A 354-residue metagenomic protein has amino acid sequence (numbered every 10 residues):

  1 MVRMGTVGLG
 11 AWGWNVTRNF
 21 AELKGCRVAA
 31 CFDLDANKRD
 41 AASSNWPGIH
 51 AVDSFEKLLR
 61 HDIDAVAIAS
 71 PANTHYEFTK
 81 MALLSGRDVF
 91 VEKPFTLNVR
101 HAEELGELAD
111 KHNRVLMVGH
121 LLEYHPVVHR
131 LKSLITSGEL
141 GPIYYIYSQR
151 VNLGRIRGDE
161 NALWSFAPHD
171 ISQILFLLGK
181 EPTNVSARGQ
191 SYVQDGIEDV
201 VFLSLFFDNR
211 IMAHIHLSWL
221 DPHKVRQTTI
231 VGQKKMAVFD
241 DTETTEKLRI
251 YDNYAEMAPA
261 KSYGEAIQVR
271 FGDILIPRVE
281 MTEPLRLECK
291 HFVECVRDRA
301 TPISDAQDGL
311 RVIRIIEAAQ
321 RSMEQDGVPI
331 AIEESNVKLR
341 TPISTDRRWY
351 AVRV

Functional and structural regions predicted by a protein language model:
M1-R3, P142-Y145, M236: Residues that mark the start of a beta-strand
M1-W46, A351-R353: N-terminal Rossmann-like dinucleotide-binding module
R27-A30, C295-V312: Glycine- and charged-residue-rich phosphate/anionic-cofactor binding loop of Rossmann-like
A41-I49, L105-A109: Short, conserved SAM-binding/catalytic segment of Class I S-adenosyl-L-methionine-dependent methyltransferases
I49-H61: Short acidic low-complexity segments
I63-A72, Y76-E123: Beta-strand-loop-alpha-helix segment that lines the small-molecule cofactor/substrate pocket of alpha/beta enzymes
V115, L122-D195, L248, D326: Predominantly a Rossmann-like dinucleotide-binding segment in NAD(P)-dependent oxidoreductases
P168-E256, R278-P302, A318-A319, A331-V354: Contiguous beta-strand/loop segments that form the cofactor/metal-binding neighborhood of enzyme cores
